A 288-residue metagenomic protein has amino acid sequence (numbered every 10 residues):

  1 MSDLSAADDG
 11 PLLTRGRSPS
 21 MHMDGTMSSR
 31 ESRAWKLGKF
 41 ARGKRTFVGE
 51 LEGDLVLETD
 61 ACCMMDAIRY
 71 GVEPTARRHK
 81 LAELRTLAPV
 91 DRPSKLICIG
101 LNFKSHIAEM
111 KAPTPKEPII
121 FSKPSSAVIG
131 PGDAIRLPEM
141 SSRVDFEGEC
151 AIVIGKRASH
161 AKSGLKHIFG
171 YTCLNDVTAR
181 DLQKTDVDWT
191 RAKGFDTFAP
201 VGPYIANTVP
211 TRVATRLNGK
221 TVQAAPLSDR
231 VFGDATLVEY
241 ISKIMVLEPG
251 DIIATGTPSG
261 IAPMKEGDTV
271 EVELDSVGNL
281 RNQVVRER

Functional and structural regions predicted by a protein language model:
L13, H22-P118, R212, R216 (+3 more regions): N-terminal non-catalytic cap/leader segment that marks the start of a structured domain
T46, H79, R85-P89, H106 (+2 more regions): Catalytic-pocket segment enriched in acidic/His residues
T86-A88, E109-K111, I135-V144, R157-S163 (+2 more regions): A generic local secondary-structure boundary/capping motif
K95, E117-I119, D133-I135, S142-A151 (+1 more regions): Generic beta-strand structural signal
T114-P131, F146, E271-D275: Structural signature of FAD isoalloxazine-binding scaffolds in flavoprotein oxidoreductases
I119-L137, T197-A199, P203, I261-A262: Short catalytic-site patches enriched in acidic/histidine residues that coordinate or position cofactors/metals
D145-E149, V153, A158-N175, A179 (+1 more regions): Short, acidic (Asp/Glu-rich) active-site segment that either coordinates a divalent metal cofactor
